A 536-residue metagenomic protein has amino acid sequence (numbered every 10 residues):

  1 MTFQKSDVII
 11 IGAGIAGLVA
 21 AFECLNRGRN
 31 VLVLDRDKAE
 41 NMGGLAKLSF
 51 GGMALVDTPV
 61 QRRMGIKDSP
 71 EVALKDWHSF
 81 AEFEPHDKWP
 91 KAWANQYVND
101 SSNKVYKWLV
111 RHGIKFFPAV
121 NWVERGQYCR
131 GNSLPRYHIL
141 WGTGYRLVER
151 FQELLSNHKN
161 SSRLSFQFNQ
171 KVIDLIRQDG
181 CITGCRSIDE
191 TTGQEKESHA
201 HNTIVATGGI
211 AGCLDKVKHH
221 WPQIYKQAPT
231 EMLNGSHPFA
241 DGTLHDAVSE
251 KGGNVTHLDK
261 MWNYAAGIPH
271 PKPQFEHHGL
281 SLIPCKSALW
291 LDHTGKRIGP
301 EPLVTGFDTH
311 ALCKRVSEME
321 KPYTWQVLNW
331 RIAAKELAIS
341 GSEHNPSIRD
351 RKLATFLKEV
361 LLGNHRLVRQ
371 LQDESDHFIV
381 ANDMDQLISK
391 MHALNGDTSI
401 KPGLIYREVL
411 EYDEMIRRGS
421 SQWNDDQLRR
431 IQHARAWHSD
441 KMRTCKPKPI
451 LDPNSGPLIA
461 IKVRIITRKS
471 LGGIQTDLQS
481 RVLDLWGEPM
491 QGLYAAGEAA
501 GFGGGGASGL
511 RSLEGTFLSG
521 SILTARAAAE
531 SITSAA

Functional and structural regions predicted by a protein language model:
T2-A16, L32: Beta1/beta-strand and adjacent pyrophosphate-binding region of the FAD-binding site in flavoprotein oxidoreductases
N26-K47: Glycine-rich FAD pyrophosphate-binding loop
M42, A94-K196, C213-V217, I268-P269 (+3 more regions): Conserved redox-cofactor binding core of oxidoreductases
K47-D76: N-terminal glycine-rich dinucleotide-binding loop that anchors FAD/FMN and/or NAD(P) in oxidoreductases
I66-R130, L134, D383, S389-E411: Rossmann-like flavin
D174-I176, T398-G503, A507: A glycine-rich dinucleotide-binding beta-alpha-beta segment and adjacent secondary-structure elements that constitute
Q194, S198-K272, S480, E514 (+2 more regions): Glycine-rich loop(s) and the adjacent beta-strand/alpha-helix scaffold that form part
H245-A247, K251-A393, D397-I400: An anion/pyrophosphate-binding glycine-rich loop and adjacent beta-alpha core in soluble alpha-beta enzymes
